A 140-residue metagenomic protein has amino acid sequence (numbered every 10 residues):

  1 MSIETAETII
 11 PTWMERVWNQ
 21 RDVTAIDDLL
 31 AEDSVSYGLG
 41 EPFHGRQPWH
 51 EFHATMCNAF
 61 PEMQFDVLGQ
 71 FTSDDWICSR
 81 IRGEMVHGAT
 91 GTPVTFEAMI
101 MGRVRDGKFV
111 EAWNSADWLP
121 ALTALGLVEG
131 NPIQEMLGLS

Functional and structural regions predicted by a protein language model:
M1-S140: C-terminal and inter-domain tail/linker signature
